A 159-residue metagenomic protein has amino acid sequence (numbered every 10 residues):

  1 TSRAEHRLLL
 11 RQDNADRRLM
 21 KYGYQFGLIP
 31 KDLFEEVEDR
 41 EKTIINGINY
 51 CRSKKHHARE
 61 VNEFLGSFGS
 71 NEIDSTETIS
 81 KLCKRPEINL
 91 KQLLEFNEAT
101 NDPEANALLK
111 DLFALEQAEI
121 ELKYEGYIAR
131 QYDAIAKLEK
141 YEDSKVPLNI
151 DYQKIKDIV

Functional and structural regions predicted by a protein language model:
S2-E5, L9-V159: Extended, charge-enriched "interface" segments that sit outside catalytic cores
